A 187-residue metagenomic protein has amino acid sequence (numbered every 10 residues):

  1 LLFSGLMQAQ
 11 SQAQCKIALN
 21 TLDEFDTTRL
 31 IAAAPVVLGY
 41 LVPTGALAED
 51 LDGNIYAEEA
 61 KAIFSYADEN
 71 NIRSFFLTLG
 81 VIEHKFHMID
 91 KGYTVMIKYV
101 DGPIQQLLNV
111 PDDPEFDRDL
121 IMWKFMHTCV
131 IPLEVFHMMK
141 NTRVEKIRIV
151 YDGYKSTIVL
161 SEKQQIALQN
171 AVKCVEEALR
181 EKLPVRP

Functional and structural regions predicted by a protein language model:
L1-I17: Bacterial Sec-dependent N-terminal signal peptides
A9-S11, V36, T44, V185: Generic low-complexity segments that are intrinsically disordered, proline-rich and/or Lys/Arg-biased
A13-N20, V36-G39, A62, M139 (+1 more regions): Hydrophobic transmembrane signal anchors and adjacent membrane-proximal interface regions, especially in viral
T21-T27, K182-L183: Extracellular/mature segments of secreted proteins
F25-L120: Surface-exposed acidic loop/strand-edge motifs in secreted or periplasmic proteins that form small linear binding
P103-P187: Internal interaction segment
